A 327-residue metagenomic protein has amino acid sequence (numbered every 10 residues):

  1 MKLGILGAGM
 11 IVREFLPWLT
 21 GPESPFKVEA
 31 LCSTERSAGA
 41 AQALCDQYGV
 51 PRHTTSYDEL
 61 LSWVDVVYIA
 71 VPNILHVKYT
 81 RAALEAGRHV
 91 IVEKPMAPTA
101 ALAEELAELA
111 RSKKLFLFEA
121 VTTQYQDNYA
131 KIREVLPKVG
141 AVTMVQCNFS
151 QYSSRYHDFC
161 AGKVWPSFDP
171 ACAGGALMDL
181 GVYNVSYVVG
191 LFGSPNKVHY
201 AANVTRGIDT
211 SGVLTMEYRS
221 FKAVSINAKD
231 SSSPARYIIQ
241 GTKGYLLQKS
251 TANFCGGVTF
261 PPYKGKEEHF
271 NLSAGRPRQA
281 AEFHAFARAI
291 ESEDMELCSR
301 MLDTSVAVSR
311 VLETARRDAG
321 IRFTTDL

Functional and structural regions predicted by a protein language model:
M1-Y48: N-terminal Rossmann-like dinucleotide-binding module
V12, V92-E93, L117-E119, Q248: Hydrophobic residues in well-ordered beta-strands that form the structural core
S37, Y48-A107: Beta-loop-alpha module in the N-terminal Rossmann-like domain of NAD(P)-dependent dehydrogenases, especially those
D46, E59, V66-Y68, A285-L327: C-terminal helix-rich "cap/oligomerization" subdomain common to oxidoreductases
E104-T123, A141-M144: Rossmann-fold dehydrogenase core element
Q126-S194: Predominantly a Rossmann-like dinucleotide-binding segment in NAD(P)-dependent oxidoreductases
N184-C255, H284-S292, D326: Contiguous beta-strand/loop segments that form the cofactor/metal-binding neighborhood of enzyme cores
N271-H284, R300: Active-site loop of classical SDR/Rossmann-like NAD(P)-dependent oxidoreductases, centered on the catalytic Tyr-X3-Lys
